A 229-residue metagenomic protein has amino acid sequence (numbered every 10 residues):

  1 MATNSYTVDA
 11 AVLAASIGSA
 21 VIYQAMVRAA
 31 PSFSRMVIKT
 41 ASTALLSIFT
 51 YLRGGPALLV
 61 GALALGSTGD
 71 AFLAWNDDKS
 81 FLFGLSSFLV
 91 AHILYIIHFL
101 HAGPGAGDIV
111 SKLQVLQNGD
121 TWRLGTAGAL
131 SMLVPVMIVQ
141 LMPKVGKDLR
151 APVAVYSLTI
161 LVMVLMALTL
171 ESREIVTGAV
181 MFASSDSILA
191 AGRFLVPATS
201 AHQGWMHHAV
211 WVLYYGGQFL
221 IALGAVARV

Functional and structural regions predicted by a protein language model:
M1-V229: Polytopic alpha-helical membrane-helix bundles and their juxtamembrane interface segments in multi-pass membrane
